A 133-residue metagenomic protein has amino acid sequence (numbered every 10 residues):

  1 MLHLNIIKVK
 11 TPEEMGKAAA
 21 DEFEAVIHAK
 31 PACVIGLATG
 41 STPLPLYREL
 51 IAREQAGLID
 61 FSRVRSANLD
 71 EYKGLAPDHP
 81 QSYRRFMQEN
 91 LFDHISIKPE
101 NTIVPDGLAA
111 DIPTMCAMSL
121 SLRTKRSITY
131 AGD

Functional and structural regions predicted by a protein language model:
M1-H3, I59-A131: Ligand-binding beta-strand-loop-alpha-helix segment within the catalytic cores of soluble metabolic enzymes
M1-I35: N-terminal glycine-/serine-/threonine-rich phosphate-binding loop
V9, A38-G40, L69: Acidic/polar N-terminal loop/beta-strand segments that form early-domain functional surfaces
V9, E13, K17, L44 (+3 more regions): Electropositive phosphate-/nucleotide-binding environments in soluble metabolic enzymes
K10, S41, L108-A110: Short beta->alpha linker loops
A20-H28, I51, Q55, Q88-F92 (+1 more regions): Generic structural signal for well-ordered alpha-helical scaffold segments
A29-Q55: Glycine-rich N-terminal segment of FAD-binding domains in flavoprotein oxidoreductases, spanning the beta-loop-helix
G36, A131-G132: Structural motif
